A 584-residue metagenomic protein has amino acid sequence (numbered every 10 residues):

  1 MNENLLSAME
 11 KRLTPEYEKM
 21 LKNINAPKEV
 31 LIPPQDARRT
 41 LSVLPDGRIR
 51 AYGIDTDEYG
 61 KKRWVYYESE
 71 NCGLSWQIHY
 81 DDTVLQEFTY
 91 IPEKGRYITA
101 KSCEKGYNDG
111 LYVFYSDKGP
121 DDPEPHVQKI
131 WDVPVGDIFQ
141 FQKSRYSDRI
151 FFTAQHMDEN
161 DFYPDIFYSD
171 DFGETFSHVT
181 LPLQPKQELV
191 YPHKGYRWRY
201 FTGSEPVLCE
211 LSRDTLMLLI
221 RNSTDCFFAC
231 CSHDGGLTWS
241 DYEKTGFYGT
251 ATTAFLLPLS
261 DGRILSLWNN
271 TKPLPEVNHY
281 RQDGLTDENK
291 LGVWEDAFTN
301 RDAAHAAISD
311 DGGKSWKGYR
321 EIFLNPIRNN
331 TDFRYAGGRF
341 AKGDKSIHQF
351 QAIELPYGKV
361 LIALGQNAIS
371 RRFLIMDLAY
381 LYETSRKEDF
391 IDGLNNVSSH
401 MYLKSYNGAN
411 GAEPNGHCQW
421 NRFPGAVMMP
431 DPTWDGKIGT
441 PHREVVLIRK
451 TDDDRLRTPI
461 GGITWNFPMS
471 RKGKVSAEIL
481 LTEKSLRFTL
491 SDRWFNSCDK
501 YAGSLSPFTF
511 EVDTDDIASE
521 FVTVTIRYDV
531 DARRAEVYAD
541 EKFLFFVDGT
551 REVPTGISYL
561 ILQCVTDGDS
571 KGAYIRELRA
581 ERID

Functional and structural regions predicted by a protein language model:
M1-S398, Y402-A426, P430-D431, D452-D454: Asp-box/BNR beta-propeller blade signature and adjacent active/binding-site loops in extracellular glycan-interacting
E243, G461-F467, F510-D516, G549-T550 (+1 more regions): Beta-strand-rich interaction surfaces with strong enrichment in secreted/lumenal proteins
N325-F333, F508-V522, F546-E552: Extracellular carbohydrate recognition and processing domains and analogous Trp-centered ligand-binding platforms
D435-D513: Secretory/extracellular carbohydrate-interaction modules and structurally similar beta-sandwich "look-alikes"
S470-K472, S519-F521, I557: Extracellular Ig-like/FN3 beta-sandwich strand-entry sites
V475-A477, S519-V537: Short tryptophan-centered beta-strand motifs in secreted/extracellular beta-sheet-rich domains of glycan-recognition
L544-E577: Flexible glycan-contacting loops in extracellular carbohydrate-active proteins
